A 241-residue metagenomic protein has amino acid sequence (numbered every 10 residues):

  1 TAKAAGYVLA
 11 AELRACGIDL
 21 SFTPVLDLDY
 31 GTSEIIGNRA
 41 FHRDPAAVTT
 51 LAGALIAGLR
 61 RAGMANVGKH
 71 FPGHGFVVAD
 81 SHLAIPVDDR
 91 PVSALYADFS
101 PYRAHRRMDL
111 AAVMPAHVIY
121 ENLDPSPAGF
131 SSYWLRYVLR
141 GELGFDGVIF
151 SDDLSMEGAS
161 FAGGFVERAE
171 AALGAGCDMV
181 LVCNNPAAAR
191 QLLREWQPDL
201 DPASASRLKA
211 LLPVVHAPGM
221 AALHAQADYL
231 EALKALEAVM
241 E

Functional and structural regions predicted by a protein language model:
T1-E12, R43-L51, S93-Y96: Glycine-rich anion/phosphate-binding loops
A2-I18, D98, E167, A172-G174: Alpha-helical scaffold segments that flank or form the walls of functional sites
A15-F22, D44-I56: Helix-rich catalytic cores of soluble enzyme domains
D19-V25, G176-V180: Divalent metal-dependent hydrolysis catalytic cores, especially in the metallo-beta-lactamase
L26-I35: Short, conserved phosphate-binding/catalytic loop or strand-edge motifs used in phosphoryl-/nucleotidyl-transfer
G37-A46, I85-V92: Flexible, glycine/proline-enriched loop segments at strand-loop-helix junctions that form or flank small-ligand binding
G53-A222: Second-shell residues forming the walls of enzyme active-site clefts
Y229-E241: Charge-patterned, long linear interaction tracts outside catalytic cores
